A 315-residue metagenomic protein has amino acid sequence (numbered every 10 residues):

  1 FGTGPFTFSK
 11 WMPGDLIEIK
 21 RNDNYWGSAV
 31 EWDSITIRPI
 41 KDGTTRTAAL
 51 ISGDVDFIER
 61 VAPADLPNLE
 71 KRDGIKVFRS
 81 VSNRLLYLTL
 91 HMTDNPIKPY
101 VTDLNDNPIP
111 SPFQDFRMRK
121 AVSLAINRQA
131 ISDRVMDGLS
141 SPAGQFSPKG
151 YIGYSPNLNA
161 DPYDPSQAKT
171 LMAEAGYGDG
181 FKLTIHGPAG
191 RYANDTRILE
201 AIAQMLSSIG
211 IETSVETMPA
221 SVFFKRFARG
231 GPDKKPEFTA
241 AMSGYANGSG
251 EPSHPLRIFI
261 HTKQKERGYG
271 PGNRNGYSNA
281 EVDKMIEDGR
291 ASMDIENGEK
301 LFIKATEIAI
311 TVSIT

Functional and structural regions predicted by a protein language model:
F1-G2: Alpha-helix-centered segments that form part of catalytic cores
P5-V135, Y151-V312: Extracytoplasmic/periplasmic ligand-capture domains
V61, G144-F146: Extracytoplasmic/secretory soluble proteins
